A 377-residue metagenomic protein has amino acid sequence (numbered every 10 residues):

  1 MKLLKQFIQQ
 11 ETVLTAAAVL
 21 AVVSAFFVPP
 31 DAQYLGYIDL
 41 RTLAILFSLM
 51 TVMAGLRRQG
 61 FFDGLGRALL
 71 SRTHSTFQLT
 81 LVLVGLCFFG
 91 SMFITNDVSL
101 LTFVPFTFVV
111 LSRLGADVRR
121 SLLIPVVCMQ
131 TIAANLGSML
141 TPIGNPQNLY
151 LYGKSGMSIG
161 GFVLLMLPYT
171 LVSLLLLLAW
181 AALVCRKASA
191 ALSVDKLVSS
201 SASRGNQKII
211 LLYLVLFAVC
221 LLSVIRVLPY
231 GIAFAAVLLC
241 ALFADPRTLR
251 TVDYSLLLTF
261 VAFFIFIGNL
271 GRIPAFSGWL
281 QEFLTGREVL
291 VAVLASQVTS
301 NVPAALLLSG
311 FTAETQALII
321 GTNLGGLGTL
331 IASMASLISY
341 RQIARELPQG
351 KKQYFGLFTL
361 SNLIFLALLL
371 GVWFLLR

Functional and structural regions predicted by a protein language model:
K2, I124, G160-R204, L337-R377: Juxtamembrane and boundary regions of transmembrane helices in multi-pass small-molecule transporters and channels
K2-Q33, L43-G60, L183-K187, V219-R247 (+2 more regions): Structural signal for alpha-helical transmembrane segments and their membrane-water exit/capping regions in multi-pass
L3-Q10, D31-T42, M157-Y169, A202-Q207 (+4 more regions): Interfacial loop-to-helix junctions that mark the boundaries of transmembrane helices in multi-pass membrane
E11-V13, L40, R67-L81, L122-I132 (+3 more regions): Cytoplasmic-side transmembrane-helix entry/capping segments in multi-pass membrane proteins
Y37, Q59, D63-G66, V215-A313: Transmembrane helical segments that form the transport core of multi-pass membrane transport proteins
L40-T42, S71-V84, L114-V126, Q207-L211 (+2 more regions): Membrane-interfacial loop-to-helix junctions in multi-pass transporters
F77-V82, G115-M129, M157-L167, E314-G326 (+1 more regions): Membrane-interface alpha-helices at helix entry/exit sites of multi-pass transporters
F89-M139, Y150, L306-I320, P348-G350 (+2 more regions): Hydrophobic transmembrane alpha-helices that form the pore/transport pathway of multi-pass ion and small-solute
